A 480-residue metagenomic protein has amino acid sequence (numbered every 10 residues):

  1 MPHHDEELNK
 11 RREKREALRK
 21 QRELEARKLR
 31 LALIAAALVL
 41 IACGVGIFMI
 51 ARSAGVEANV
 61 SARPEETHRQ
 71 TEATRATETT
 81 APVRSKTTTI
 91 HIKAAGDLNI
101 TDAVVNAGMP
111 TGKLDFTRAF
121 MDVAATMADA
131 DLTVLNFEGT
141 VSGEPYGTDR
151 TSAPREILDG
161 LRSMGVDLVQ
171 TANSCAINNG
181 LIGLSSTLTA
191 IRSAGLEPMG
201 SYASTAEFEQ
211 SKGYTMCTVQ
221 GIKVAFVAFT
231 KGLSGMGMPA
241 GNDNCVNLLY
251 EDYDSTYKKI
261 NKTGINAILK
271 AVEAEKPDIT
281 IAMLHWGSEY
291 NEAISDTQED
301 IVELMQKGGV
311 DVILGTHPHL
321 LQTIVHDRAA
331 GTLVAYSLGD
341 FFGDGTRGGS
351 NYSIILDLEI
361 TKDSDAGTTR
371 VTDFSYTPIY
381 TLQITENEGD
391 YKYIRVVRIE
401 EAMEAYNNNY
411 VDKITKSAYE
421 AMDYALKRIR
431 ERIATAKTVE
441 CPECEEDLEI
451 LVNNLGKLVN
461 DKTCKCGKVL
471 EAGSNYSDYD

Functional and structural regions predicted by a protein language model:
H3-L8, R12, K28-A58, R63-R69 (+1 more regions): Acidic, metal/ion-coordinating pockets
K10-A26: Juxtamembrane low-complexity tails/linkers enriched in Ser/Thr-Pro and polybasic
V439, L448-N453: Secondary-structure capping and domain/repeat boundary segments
C441-C444, D461-C464: Short cysteine-rich clusters marking metal-coordination/redox-active sites
L448, K468-E471: Cys/His-rich microdomains that often coordinate metals
L451-N454, G473-Y476: Short Cys/His-rich "knuckle" micro-motifs
V452-K462: Short linker/helix segments within small regulatory modules
Y479-D480: Short, solvent-exposed mixed-charge patches
